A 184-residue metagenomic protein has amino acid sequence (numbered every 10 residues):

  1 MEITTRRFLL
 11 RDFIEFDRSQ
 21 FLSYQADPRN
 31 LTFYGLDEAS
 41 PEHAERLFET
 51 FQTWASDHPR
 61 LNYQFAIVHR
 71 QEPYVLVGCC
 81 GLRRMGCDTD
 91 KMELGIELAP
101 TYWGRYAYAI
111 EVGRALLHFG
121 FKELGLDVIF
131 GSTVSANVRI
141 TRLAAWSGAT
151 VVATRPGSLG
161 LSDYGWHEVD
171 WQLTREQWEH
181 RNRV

Functional and structural regions predicted by a protein language model:
M1-Y102, F119, E123, T150-V184: GNAT-family acyltransferases
G35, G113, F130-G131, T154: Residue-level detector of family-conserved "landmark" positions at structurally sensitive sites
A99, G131-T141: Conserved beta-strand-loop-alpha-helix junction that forms the acyl-donor binding cleft
R105-F119, V138-W146: Conserved acetyl-CoA-binding loop-helix of GNAT-fold acetyltransferases
K122-S132: Conserved GNAT acetyl-CoA-binding A-motif
